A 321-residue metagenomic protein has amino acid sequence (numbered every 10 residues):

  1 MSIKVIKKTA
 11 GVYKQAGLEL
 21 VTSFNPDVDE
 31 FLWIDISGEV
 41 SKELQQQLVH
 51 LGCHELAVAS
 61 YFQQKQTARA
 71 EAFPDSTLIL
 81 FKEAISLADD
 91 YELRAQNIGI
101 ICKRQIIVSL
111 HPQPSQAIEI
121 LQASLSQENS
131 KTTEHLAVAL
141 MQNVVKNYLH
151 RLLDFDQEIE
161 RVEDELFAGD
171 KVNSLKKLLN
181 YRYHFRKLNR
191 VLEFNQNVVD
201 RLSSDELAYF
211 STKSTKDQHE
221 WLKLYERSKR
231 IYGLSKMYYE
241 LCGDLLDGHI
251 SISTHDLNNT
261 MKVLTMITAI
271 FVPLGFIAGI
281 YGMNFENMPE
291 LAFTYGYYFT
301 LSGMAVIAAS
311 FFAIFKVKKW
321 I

Functional and structural regions predicted by a protein language model:
M1-L207, K223, R227-L234, W320-I321: Peripheral, non-transmembrane regulatory/ligand-interaction domains of membrane transport proteins
T9, T22, T67, T77 (+7 more regions): Residue-identity detector for threonine
V21, Q47, N129, D205-W221 (+1 more regions): Hydrophobic alpha-helical transmembrane segments
A137, M141, S174-K177, D217 (+3 more regions): Alpha-helical membrane-protein architecture signal
E226-I321: Hydrophobic alpha-helical transmembrane segments and their immediately adjacent juxtamembrane loops
